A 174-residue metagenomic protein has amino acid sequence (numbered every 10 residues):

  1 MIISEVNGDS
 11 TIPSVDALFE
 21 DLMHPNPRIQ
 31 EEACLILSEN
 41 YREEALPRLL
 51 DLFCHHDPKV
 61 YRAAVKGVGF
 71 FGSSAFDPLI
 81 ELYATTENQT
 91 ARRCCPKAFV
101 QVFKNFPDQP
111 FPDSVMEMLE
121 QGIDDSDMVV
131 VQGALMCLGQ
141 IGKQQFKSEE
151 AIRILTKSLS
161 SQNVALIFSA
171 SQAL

Functional and structural regions predicted by a protein language model:
M1-S10, R28-R42, D51, Y61-S73 (+4 more regions): Structural detector for internal amphipathic alpha-helices that build alpha-solenoid repeat scaffolds
D9-D21, R42-F53, S73-T85, N105-G122 (+1 more regions): Amphipathic alpha-helical scaffolding segments comprising HEAT/armadillo-like alpha-solenoid repeats
E20-R28, F53-K59, F70, A84-T90 (+2 more regions): Short coil turns that connect the paired helices of HEAT/ARM alpha-solenoid repeats
